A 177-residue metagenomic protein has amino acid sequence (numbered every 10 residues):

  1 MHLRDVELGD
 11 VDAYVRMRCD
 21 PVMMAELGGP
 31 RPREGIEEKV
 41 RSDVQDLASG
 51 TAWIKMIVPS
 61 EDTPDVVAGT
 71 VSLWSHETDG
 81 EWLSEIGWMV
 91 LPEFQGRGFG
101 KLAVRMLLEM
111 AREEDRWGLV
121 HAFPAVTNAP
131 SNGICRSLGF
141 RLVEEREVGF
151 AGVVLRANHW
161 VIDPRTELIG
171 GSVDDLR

Functional and structural regions predicted by a protein language model:
M1-C19, V58-R177: Acyl-donor (CoA/ACP) binding surface of acyl/acetyltransferases
R16-P30: Helix-loop element at the rim of GNAT/NAT acetyltransferase active sites that forms part of the acceptor-substrate
E26-R31, G50-V58: A short, aromatic/hydrophobic, helix- or strand-capping loop or linear motif that either lines the entrance/gate
P32-A52: Active-site rim helix/loop that mediates acceptor-substrate recognition in acyltransferases
